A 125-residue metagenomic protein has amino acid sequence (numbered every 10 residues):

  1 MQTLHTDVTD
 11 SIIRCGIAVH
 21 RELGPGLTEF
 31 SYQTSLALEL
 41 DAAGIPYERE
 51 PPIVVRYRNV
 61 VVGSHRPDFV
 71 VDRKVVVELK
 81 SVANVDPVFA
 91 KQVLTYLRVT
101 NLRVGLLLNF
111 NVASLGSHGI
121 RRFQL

Functional and structural regions predicted by a protein language model:
M1-P46, L94, V104, G116-S117 (+1 more regions): Solvent-exposed, charged helical/coil patches that constitute nucleic-acid or partner-interaction surfaces
G24, Y47, P67-V85, Y96: Conserved catalytic cores of phosphodiester-cleaving nucleases, focusing on short active-site segments
L36, R56-Y57, A113: Short secondary-structure capping/turn micro-motifs that flank functional sites
A43-N59: A short acidic/basic microdomain associated with nuclease active sites
G63-S64, A90: Structural motif corresponding to alpha-helix initiation and N-cap regions
H65-P67, H118: Change "...and in nucleic-acid phosphodiester-cleaving endonucleases..." to "...and in nucleic-acid processing enzymes
K80-L125: Nucleic-acid nuclease catalytic cores
